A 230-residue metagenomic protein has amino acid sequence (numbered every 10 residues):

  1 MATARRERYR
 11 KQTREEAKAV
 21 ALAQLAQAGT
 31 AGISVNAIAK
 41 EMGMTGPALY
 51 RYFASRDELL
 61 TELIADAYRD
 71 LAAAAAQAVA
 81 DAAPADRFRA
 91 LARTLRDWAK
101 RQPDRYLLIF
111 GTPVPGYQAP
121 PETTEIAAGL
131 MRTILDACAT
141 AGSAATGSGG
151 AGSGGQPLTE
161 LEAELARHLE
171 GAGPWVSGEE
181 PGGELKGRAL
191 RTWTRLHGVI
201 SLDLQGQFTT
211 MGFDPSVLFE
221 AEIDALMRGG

Functional and structural regions predicted by a protein language model:
M1-A28, G32-A37, E41, A54-T61: Basic, helix-initiating cap at the start of DNA-binding domains
A2-R6, F53, D57, Q77-D81 (+4 more regions): A short, mixed-charge helix-start or loop-turn motif at secondary-structure junctions
Q12, E16-A23, Q27, E58-A78 (+5 more regions): Alpha-helical structural segments
A19, A85-D104, T124, A128 (+5 more regions): Amphipathic alpha-helical segments that line or abut small-molecule/effector binding pockets and mediate allosteric
G43-F53: Short hydrophobic/aromatic patch on the recognition helix
K100-L108, S201-L204: Charged/polar positions within long, soluble alpha-helices
G111-T123, G212-F213: Short helix/strand-bridging catalytic loops that position acidic/His residues to coordinate divalent metals and engage
T133-G230: C-terminal peripheral helix-coil segments that are non-catalytic and often amphipathic
